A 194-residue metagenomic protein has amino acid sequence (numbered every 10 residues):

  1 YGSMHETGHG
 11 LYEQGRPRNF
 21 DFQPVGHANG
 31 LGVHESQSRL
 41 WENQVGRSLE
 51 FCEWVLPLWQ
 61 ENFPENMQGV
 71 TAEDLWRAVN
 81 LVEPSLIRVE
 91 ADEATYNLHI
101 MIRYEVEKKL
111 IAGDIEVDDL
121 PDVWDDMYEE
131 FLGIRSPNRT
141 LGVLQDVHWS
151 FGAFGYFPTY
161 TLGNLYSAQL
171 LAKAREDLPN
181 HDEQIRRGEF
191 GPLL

Functional and structural regions predicted by a protein language model:
Y1, P24-A28: Conserved binding/catalytic microenvironments
Y1-R18, E35-E42: Active-site recognition of the HExxH zinc-binding catalytic motif
T7, N62-I102, I134-S136: All-alpha helical catalytic cores of prenyl diphosphate-utilizing isoprenoid enzymes
G10, Q14, R18, S48 (+1 more regions): A short secondary-structure junction motif
E13-Q14, N43, S167, A172: Short, function-defining helix-loop hinge/capping sites that tune catalysis or transport
P17-P24, V45-L56, L110-D118, E176-E183: Inter-helical turn/loop segments and adjacent helix faces that build the functional surface of alpha-helical bundle
H27-Q68: Post-HExxH zinc-binding segment in Zn-dependent metallohydrolases
I100, Y104-L194: C-terminal, non-catalytic "cap/extension" segments appended to globular domains
